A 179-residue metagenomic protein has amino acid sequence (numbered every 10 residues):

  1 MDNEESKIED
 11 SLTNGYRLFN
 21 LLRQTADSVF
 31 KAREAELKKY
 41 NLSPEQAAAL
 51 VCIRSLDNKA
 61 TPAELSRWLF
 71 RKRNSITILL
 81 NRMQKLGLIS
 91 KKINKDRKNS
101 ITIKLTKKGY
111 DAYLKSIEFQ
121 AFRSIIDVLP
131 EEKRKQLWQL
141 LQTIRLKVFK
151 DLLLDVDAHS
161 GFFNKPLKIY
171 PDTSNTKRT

Functional and structural regions predicted by a protein language model:
M1-D10, E132-T179: C-terminal regulatory/oligomerization modules of transcriptional regulators
M1-Y40, L86, Y170-T179: N-terminal leader segment of winged-helix/HTH proteins
N14, L18, E45-Q46, K133: N-terminal positioning helix adjacent to the helix-turn-helix/winged-helix DNA-binding module
T25, V29-A32, L69, A112-V128 (+1 more regions): Alpha-helical linker/hinge and terminal dimerization helices associated with HTH transcriptional regulators
K31-K72: N-terminal helix-turn-helix DNA-binding core of bacterial DNA-binding proteins
A35, R82, T143: Alpha-helical DNA-recognition elements
N81-Q139: Charged, amphipathic alpha-helical coiled-coil/dimerization segments
